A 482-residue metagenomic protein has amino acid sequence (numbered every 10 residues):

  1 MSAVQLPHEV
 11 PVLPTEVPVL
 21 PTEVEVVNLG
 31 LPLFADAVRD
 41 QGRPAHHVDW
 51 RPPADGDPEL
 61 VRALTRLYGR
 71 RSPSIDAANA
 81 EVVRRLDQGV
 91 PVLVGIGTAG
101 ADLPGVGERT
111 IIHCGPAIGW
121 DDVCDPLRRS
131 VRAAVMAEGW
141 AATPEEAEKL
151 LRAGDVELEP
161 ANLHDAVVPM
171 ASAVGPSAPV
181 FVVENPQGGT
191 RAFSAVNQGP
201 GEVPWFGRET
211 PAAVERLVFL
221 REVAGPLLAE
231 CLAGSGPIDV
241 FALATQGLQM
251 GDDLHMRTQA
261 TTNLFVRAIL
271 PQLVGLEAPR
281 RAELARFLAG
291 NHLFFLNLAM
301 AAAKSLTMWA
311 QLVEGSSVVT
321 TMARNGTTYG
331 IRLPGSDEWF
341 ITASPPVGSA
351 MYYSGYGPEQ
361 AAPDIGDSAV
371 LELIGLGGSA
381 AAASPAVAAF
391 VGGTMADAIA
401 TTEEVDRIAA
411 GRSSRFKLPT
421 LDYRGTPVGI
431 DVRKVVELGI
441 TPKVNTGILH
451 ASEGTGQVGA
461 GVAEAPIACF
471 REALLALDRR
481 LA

Functional and structural regions predicted by a protein language model:
M1-A3, G42: Ordered, small/hydrophobic-rich secondary-structure cores
V4-V17: Intrinsically disordered, low-complexity linker/propeptide segments enriched in Ser/Thr/Gly/Pro and acidic residues
P14-A482: Anaerobic metallocofactor- and corrinoid-dependent redox/one-carbon enzyme cores, especially those from methanogenesis
